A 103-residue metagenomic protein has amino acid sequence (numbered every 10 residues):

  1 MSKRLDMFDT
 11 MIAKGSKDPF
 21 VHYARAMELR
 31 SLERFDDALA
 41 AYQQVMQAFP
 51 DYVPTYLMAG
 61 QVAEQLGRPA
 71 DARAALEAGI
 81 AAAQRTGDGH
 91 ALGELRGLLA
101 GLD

Functional and structural regions predicted by a protein language model:
T10-M11, Q44-V45, G79: Canonical positions in the second alpha-helix
K14, A48-F49, A82-T86: Structural marker of alpha-solenoid helical repeat scaffolds
L29, A63, R96-L99, D103: Residue at a conserved register position within TPR or TPR-like alpha-solenoid repeats
